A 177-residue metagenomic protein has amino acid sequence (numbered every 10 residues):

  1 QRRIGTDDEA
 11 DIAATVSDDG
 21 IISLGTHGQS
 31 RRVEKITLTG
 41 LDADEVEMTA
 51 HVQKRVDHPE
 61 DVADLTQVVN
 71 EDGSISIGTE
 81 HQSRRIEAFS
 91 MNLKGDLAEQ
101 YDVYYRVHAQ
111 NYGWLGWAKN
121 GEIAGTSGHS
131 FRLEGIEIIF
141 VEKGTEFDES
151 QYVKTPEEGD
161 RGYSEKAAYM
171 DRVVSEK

Functional and structural regions predicted by a protein language model:
Q1-K177: Lectin-type carbohydrate-recognition ectodomains
